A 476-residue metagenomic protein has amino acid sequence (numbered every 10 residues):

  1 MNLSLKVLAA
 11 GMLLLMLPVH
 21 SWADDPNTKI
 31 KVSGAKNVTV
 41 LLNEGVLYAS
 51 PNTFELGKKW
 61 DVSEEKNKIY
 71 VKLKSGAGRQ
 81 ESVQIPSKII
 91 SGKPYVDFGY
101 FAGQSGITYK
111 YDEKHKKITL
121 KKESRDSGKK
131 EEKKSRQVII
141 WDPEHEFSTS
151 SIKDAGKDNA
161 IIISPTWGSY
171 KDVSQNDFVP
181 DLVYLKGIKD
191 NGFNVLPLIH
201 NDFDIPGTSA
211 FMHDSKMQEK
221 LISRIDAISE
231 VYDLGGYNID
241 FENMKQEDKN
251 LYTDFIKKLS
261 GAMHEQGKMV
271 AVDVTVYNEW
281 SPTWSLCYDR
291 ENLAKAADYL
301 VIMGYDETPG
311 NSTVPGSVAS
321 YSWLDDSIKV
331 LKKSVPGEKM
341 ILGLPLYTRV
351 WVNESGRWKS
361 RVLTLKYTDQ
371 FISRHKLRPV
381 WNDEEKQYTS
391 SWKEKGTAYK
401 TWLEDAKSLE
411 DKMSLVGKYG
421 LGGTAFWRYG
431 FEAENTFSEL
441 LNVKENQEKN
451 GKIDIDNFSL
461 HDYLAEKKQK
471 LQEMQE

Functional and structural regions predicted by a protein language model:
M1-A23: Sec-dependent N-terminal signal peptides of Gram-positive bacterial secreted proteins and lipoproteins
S21-R136, I140, E144-S148, G156-D158: Primary recognition of N-terminal secretory signal peptides and signal-anchoring hydrophobic helices
K117, K121-I162, D190, E265 (+2 more regions): Non-catalytic accessory regions flanking glycosidase/transglycosidase catalytic cores in CAZymes
E123-R224: Glycan-recognition patch characteristic of GH18 chitinases/ENGases and related GlcNAc/peptidoglycan-binding proteins
D142-K157, H213-E230, P282-E291, E404-G417: Short, acidic/polar
I163, I239, L300, L342 (+2 more regions): Conserved, mostly hydrophobic/aromatic
D172-Q175, K249-R374: Substrate-binding surface in catalytic domains of secreted glycosidases
L346-K412, L441-E476: Glycan-binding loop/region signatures in secreted carbohydrate-active enzymes
